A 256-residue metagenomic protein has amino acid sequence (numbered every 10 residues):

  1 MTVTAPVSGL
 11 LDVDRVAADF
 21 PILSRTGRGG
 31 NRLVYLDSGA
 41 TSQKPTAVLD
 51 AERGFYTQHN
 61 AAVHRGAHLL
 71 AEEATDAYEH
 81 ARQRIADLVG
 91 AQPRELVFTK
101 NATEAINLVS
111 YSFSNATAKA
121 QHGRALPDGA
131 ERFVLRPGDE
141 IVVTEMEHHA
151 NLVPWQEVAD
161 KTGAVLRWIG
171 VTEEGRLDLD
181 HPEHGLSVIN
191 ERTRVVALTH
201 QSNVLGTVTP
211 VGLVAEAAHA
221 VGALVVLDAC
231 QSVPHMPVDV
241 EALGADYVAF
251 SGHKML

Functional and structural regions predicted by a protein language model:
M1-L256: Pyridoxal 5′-phosphate
